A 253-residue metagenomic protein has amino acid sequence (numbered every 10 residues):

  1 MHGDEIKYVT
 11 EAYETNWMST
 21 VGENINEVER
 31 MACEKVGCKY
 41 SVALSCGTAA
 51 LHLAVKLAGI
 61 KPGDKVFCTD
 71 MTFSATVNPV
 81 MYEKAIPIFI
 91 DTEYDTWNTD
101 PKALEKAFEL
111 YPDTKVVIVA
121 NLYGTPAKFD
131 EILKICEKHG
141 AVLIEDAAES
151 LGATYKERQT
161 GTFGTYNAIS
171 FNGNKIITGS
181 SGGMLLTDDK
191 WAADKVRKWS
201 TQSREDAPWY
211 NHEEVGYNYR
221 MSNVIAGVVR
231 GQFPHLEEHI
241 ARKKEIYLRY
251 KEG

Functional and structural regions predicted by a protein language model:
K7-E27, R204: A glycine-/small-polar-enriched, mobile loop at the entrance of the PLP active site in fold-type I
Y13, S150-K156, F163-G253: Active-site region of PLP-dependent enzymes
M18-K65, P79-E83, F89-D91, R158: Phosphate-binding glycine-rich loop
M71-V77: Conserved coil-to-alpha-helix start sites within the AMP-binding
T76, I132, V196: Aromatic/hydrophobic pocket-lining residues that form π-stacking "cages" and hydrophobic walls in ligand
N78-V80, I135, V224: Hydrophobic/aromatic ligand-binding patch that stacks against planar heteroaromatic rings of cofactors or nucleotides
D95-G179, M184-L186, W191: Active-site phosphate-binding strand-loop segment of PLP-dependent enzymes
